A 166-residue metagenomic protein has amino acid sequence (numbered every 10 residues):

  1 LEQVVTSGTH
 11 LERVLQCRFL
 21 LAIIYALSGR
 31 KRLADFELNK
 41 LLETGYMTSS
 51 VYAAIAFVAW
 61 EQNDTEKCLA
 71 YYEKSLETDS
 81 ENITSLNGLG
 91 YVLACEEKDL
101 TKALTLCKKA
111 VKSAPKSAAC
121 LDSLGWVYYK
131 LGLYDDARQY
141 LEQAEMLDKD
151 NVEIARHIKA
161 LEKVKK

Functional and structural regions predicted by a protein language model:
V4-S7, K40-L41, K74-S75, K109-A110 (+1 more regions): Canonical positions in the second alpha-helix
T9-E12, Y46, S80, P115 (+1 more regions): Short coil turns that delineate tetratricopeptide repeat
V14-C17, V51, S85, C120 (+1 more regions): TPR alpha-solenoid repeat register
L20, A54, G88-L89, S123 (+1 more regions): Canonical tetratricopeptide repeat
I23, F57, Y91-V92, W126 (+1 more regions): Residue-level recognition of tetratricopeptide repeat
A26, W60, A94-C95, Y129: Position-specific recognition of the canonical hydrophobic site in helix A of tetratricopeptide repeat
G29, N63, E97-K98, G132: Residue-level detector of the short coil/turn that links helix A to helix B within each tetratricopeptide repeat
